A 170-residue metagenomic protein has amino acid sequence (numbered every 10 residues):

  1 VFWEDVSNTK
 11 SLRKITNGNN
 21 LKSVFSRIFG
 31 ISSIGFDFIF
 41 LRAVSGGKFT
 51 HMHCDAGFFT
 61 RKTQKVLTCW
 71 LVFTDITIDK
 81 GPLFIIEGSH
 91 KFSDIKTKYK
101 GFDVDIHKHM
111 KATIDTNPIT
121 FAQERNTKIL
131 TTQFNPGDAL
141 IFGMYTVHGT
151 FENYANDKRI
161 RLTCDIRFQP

Functional and structural regions predicted by a protein language model:
V1-M52, F58-F59: Non-heme Fe(II)-dependent double-stranded beta-helix
L21, C54-V66, T127, F134 (+1 more regions): A short beta-loop-beta micro-motif enriched in histidine and acidic residues
I31-I34, A56, R61, L71-P82 (+1 more regions): Active-site region of the double-stranded beta-helix
L41-S45, G57, I76-I78, H90-K91 (+2 more regions): Short, solvent-exposed loop/turn segments at secondary-structure junctions
T60-I78, Q133-P136, I141, R167-Q169: Short, conserved beta-strand element in jelly-roll/cupin
C69-L71, E87, K158-P170: A short hydrophobic beta-strand segment most commonly corresponding to one strand of the jelly-roll/cupin
I78-V147: Double-stranded beta-helix
H148-A155: Short beta-strand His + acidic residue motifs that chelate non-heme Fe in jelly-roll/DSBH and cupin folds
